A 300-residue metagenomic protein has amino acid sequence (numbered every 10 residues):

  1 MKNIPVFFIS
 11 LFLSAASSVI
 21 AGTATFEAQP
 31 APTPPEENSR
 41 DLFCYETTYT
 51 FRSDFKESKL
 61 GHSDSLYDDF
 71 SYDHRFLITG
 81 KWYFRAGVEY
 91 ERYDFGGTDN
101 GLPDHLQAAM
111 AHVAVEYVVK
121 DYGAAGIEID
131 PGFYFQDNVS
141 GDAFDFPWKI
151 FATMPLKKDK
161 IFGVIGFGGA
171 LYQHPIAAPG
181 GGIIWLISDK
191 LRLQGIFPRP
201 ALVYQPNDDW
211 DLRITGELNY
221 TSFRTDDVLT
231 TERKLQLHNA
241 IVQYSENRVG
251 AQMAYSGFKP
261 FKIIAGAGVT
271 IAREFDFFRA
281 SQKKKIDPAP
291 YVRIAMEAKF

Functional and structural regions predicted by a protein language model:
G22-P147, N239-R248, S281: Transmembrane beta-barrel domains of bacterial outer-membrane proteins
F43-F51, A86-R92, I127-F133, I165-G169 (+4 more regions): Transmembrane beta-barrel strands of outer-membrane/channel proteins
K59-D64, P103-H105, F135-A143, G168-A177 (+1 more regions): Solvent-exposed loop/turn segments connecting transmembrane beta-strands in outer-membrane beta-barrel proteins
G61, R92-G101, P198-I271, F275-D276 (+2 more regions): Outer-membrane beta-barrel translocator/channel fold
S71-D73, H112-E116, K149-T153, G182 (+3 more regions): Outer-membrane beta-barrel architecture
H74-F76, Y117, M154-L156, G169 (+6 more regions): Residue-level signature of outer-membrane beta-barrel architecture
I78-F84, D121-I127, D159-G163, K190-L193 (+3 more regions): Repeated loop/turn-to-beta-strand initiation elements of outer-membrane beta-barrel proteins
G181-W185, K190, M253-K259, I286-F300: Outer-membrane beta-barrel "beta-signal"
